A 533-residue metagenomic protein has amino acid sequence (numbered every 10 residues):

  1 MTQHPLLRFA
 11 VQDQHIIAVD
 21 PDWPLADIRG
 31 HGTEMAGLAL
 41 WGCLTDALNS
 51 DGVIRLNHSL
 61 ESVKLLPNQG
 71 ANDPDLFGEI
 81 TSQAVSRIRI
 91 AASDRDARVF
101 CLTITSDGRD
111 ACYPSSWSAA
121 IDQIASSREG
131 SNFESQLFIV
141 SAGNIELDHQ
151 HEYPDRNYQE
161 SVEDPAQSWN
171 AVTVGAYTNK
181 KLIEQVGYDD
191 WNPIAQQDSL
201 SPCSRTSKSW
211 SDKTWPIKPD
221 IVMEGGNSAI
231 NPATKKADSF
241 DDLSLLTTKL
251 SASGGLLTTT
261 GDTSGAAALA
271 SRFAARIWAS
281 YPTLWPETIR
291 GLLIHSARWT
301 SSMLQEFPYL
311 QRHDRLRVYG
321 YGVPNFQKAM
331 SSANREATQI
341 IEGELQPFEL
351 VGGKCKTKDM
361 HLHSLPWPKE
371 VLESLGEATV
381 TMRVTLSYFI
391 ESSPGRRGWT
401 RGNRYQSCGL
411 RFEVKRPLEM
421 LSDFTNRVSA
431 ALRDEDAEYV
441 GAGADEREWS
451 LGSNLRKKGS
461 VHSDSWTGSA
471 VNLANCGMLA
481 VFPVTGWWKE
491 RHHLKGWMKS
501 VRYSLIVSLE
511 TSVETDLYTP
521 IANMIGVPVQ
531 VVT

Functional and structural regions predicted by a protein language model:
M1-D22, Y177-I194, S199-A267: Catalytic-core environment of secreted peptidases
M1-H15, P21-L76, C112, Q167-A171 (+3 more regions): Subtilisin-like serine protease catalytic core
M1-W41, L48-S59, A92-V99, T103 (+4 more regions): Active-site core segment of subtilase-fold serine proteases
L66-S168, T178-K181, G254-G261, G265-A267: Substrate-binding/access-modulating region of protease and related hydrolase catalytic domains
A266-S280: Short, small-residue alpha-helix embedded
R312-R411: Secreted peptidase-domain scaffold signal
V380-N454: Extended low-complexity, serine/threonine- and proline-enriched intrinsically disordered segments
T400-F424, E438-Y439, S465-T533: C-terminal edge strands of extracellular/lumenal beta-sandwich accessory domains
